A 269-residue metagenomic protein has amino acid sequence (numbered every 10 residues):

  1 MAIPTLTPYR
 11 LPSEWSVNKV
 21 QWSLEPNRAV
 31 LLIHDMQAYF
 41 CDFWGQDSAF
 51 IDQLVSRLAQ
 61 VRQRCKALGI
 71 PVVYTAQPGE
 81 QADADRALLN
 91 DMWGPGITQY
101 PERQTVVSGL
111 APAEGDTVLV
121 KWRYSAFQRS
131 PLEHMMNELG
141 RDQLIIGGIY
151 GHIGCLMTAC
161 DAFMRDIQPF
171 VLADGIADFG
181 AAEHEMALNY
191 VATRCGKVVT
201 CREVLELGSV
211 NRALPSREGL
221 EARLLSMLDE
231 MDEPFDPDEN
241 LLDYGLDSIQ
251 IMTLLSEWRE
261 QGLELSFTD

Functional and structural regions predicted by a protein language model:
M1-V30, Q63, A67-L68, P95-A213: Active-site-adjacent betaalpha module
P26-R64, V73: Short, contiguous, helix-prone interaction/anchoring segments in small proteins
C65-A84: Von Willebrand factor
V72, P169, L265: Hydrophobic anchor at the start of a short beta-strand that flanks the dinucleotide cofactor-binding loop
Q81-Q99: Acidic/polar short surface loop at catalytic or gating sites that assists cofactor/ion binding and chemistry
R212-F235, Q250-E260: Thiotemplate assembly-line natural product biosynthesis machinery
P215, P234-Q250, S266-D269: Glycine-rich loop motifs involved in handling phospho/adenylate chemistry
